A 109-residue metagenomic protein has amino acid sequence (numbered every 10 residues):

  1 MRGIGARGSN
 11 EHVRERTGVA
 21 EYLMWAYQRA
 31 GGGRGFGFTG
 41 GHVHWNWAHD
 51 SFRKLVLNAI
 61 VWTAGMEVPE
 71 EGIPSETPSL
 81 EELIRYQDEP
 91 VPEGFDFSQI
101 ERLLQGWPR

Functional and structural regions predicted by a protein language model:
M1-G32: Catalytic beta-strand/loop cores that center a nucleophilic Ser/Cys/Thr and support acyl-enzyme chemistry
R2-G8, T17, N46, A64-P74 (+1 more regions): Substrate-binding clefts and catalytic carboxylate motifs of secreted carbohydrate-active enzymes
N10-R14, G41-D50: Active-site rim elements
A30, V43, V61-G65: Residue-level marker of positions within ordered structural domains that often coincide with functionally constrained
G33, E67-R109: Long alpha-helical segments found as membrane-embedded helices
G35-T39: Structural recognition of the beta-strand scaffold that forms the well-ordered cores of secreted hydrolase catalytic
F52-T63: Short amphipathic C-terminal alpha-helix that caps PH/PH-like domains
